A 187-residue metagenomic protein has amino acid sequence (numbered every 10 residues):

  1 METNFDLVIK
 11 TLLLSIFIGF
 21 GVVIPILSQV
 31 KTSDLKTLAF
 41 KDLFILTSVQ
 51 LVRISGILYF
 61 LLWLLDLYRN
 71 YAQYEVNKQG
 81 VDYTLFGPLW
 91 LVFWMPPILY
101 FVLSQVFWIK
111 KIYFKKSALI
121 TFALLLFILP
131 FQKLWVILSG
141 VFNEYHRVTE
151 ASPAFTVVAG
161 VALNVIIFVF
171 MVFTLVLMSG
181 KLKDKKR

Functional and structural regions predicted by a protein language model:
M1-F86, V92-F93: Long, contiguous internal "core" modules enriched in hydrophobic/ aromatic residues
L13-Q29, M95-V106, A159-K181: Hydrophobic cores of alpha-helical transmembrane segments in multi-pass inner/ER membrane proteins, independent
S33-S48, W108-S117, K183-K186: Membrane-interface helix-boundary motifs at transmembrane edges
R53, I57, L61, L65 (+1 more regions): Functionalized membrane-embedded alpha-helices
F60-R69, I128-G140: C-terminal TM-helix exit segments that contain a strictly Trp-centered aromatic cap at the helix terminus
Q79-M95, H146-V176: Membrane-interface transmembrane-helix boundary segments in multi-pass integral membrane proteins
Y113, I120, V158-L163, G180-K186: Membrane-embedded transmembrane-helix bundle of lipid-linked glycan/lipid transferases
S117-P130: Central hydrophobic cores of alpha-helical transmembrane segments in multi-pass integral membrane proteins
